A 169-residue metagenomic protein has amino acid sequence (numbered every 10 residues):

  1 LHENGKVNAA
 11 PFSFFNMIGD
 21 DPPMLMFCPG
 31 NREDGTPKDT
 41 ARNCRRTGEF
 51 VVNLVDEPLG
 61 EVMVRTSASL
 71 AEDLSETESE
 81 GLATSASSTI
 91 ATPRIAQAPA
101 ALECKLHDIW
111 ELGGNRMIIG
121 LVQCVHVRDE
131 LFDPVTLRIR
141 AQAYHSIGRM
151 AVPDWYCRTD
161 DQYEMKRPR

Functional and structural regions predicted by a protein language model:
L1-R169: Basic, polyanion-binding surface patches
